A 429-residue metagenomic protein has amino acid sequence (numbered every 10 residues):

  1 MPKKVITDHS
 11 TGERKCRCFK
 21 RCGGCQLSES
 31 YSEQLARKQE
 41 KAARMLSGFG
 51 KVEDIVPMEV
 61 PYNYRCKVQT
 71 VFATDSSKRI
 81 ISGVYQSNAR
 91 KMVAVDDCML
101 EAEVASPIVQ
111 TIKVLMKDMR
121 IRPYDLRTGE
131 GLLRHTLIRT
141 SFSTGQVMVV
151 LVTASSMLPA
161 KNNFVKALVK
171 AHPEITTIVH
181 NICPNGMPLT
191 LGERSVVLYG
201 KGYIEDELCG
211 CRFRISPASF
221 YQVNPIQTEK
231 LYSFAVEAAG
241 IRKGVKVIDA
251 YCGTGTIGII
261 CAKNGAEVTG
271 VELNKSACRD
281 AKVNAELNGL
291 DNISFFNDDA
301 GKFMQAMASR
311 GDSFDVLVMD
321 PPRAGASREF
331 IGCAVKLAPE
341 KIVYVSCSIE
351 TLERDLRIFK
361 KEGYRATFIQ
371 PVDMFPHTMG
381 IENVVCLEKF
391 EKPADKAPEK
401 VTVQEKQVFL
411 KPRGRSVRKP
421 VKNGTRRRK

Functional and structural regions predicted by a protein language model:
P2-H9, A160-N162, K166-K429: Rossmann-like S-adenosyl-L-methionine
H9-G12, K20-P123, I138, F142-S143 (+1 more regions): Extended interfacial segments that mediate partner engagement and assembly in macromolecular machines
G24, R90-M99, T144, T153 (+2 more regions): Polybasic, low-complexity RNA-engagement segments
V60-R65, T74-S76, T128-E130, L198 (+1 more regions): A short catalytic or substrate-binding loop motif that flags glycine-/basic-rich loops and adjacent residues that bind
C66, G145-V147, G244-V245: Nucleotide donor/acceptor-binding cores
G83-Q86, V150-V152, A281: Short, acidic/hydrophobic/Gly-rich beta-strand patch recurrent on exposed beta strands that often constitutes part
P123-E130, V247: Short helix/loop segment immediately N-terminal to the Walker
I138, G145-A154, R212-S216, V316: Short, aliphatic-rich beta-strand segments
